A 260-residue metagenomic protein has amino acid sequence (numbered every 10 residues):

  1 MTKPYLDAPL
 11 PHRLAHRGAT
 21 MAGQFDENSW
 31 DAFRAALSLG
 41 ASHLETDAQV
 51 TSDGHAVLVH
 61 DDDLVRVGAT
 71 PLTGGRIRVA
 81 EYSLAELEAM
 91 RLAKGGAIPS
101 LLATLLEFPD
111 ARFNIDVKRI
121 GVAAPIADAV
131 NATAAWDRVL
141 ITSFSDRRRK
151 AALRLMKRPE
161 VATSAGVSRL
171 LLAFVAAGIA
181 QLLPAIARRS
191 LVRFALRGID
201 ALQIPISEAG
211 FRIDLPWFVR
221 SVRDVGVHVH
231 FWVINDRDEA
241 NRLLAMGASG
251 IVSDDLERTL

Functional and structural regions predicted by a protein language model:
M1-L260: Phosphate-group recognition and catalysis centered on beta-loop-alpha active-site segments
